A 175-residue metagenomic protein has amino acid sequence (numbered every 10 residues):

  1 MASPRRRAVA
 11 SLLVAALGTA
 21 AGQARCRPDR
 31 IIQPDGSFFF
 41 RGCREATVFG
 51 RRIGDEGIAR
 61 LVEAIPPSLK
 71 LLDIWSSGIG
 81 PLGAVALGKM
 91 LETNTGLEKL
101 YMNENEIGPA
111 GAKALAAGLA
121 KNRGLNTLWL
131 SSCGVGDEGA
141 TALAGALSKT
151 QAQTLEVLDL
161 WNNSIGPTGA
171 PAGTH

Functional and structural regions predicted by a protein language model:
M1-S3: N-terminal secretory signal peptides that target proteins for export/translocation
R5-H175: Leucine-rich tandem repeat or coiled-coil scaffolds
